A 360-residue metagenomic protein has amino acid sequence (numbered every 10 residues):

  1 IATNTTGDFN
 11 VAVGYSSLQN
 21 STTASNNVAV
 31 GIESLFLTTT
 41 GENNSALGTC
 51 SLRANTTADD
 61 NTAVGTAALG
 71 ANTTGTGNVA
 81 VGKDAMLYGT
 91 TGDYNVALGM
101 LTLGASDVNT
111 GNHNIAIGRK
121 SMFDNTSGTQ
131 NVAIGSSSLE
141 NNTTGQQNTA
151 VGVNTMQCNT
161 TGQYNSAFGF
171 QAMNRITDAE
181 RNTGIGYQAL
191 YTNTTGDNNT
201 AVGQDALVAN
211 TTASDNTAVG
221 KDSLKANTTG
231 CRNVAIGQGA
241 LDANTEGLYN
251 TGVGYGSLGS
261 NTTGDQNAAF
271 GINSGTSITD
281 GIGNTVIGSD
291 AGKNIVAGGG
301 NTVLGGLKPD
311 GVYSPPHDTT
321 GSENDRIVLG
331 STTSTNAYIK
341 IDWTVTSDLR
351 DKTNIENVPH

Functional and structural regions predicted by a protein language model:
I1-D348: Glycine- and small/polar-enriched repetitive beta-structure motifs of secreted/surface proteins
V345-H360: Extracellular "spike/adhesin" assembly and maturation modules and analogous cytosolic coiled-coil scaffolds
